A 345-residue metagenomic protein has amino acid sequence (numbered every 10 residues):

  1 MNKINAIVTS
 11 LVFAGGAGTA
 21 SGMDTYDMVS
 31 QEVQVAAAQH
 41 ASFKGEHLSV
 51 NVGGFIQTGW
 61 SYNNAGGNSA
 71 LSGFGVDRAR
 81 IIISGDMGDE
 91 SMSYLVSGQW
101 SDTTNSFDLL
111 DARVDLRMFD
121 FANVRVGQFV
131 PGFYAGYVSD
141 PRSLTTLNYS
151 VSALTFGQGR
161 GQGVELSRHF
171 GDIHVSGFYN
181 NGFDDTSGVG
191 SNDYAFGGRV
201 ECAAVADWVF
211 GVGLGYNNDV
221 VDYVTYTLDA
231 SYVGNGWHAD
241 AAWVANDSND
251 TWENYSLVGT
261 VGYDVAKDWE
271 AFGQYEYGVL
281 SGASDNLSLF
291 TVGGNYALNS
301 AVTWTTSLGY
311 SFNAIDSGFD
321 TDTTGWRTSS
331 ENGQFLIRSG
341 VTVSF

Functional and structural regions predicted by a protein language model:
M1-F55, F345: N-terminal periplasmic/intermembrane-space "pro-region" immediately following the signal or transit peptide
A37-D184, N192-F196, V200-F210, T260-Y263 (+1 more regions): Outer membrane beta-barrel
Q57-G59, F129-P131, N180-G182, G215-N217 (+3 more regions): Active-site beta-loop-alpha junctions enriched in small/polar residues
N63-L71, S101-R113, V138-S143, N181-Y194 (+4 more regions): Outer-membrane beta-barrel translocator domains and adjoining extracellular loop/strand segments of Gram-negative
G198-S284, S288-L289: Detector for outer-membrane/organellar transmembrane beta-barrel domains, recognizing the amphipathic beta-strand
V200, S329-F345: Outer-membrane beta-barrel "beta-signal"
G293-I315: C-terminal closing repeat unit and adjoining cap/tail of repeat-based domains
